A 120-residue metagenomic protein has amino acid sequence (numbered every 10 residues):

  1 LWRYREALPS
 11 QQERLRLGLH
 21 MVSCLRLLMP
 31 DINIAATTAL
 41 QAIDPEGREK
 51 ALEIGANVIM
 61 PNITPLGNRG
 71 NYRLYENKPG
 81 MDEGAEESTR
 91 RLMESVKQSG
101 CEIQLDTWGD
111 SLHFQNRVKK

Functional and structural regions predicted by a protein language model:
W2-K120: Auxiliary Fe-S-binding modules of radical SAM enzymes
